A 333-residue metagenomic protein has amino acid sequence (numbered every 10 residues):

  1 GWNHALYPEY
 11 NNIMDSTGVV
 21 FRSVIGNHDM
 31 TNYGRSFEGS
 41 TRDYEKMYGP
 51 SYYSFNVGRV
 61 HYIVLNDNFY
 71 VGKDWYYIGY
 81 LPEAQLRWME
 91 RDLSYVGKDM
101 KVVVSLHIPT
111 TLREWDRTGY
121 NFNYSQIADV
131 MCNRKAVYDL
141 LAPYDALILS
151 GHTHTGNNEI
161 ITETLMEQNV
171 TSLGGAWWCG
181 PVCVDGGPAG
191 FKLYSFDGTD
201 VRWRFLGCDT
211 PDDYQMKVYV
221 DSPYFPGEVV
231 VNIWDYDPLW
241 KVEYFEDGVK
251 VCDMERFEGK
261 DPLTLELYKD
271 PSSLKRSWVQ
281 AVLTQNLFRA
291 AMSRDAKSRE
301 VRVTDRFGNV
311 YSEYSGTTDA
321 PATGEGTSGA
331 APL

Functional and structural regions predicted by a protein language model:
W2-K98, R117-L149, T155-D197, V201: Extended active-site neighborhood of metal-dependent phosphoesterases/phosphodiesterases
I25, M100-D116: Active-site segments of SGNH/GDSL-like serine hydrolases that catalyze O-acetyl group transfer/hydrolysis on lipids
D67, S105-T110, H152-T153, L206-G207: Short, well-ordered beta-to-alpha junction loops that form the rim of enzyme active sites and present histidine/acidic
K98-M100, A296: Short, high-confidence coil segments that cap the C-terminus of an alpha-helix and link into the following beta-strand
N157, L165-D247, S277, V282-R294 (+1 more regions): Binuclear metal-dependent phosphoesterase catalytic core
D213-M216, K260-K269, A320-T327: Short, surface-exposed linear segments at secondary-structure transitions and domain or protein termini
K250-W278: Solvent-exposed serine/threonine-rich low-complexity stretches and specific carbohydrate-binding patches
G308-L333: Short beta-strand elements
